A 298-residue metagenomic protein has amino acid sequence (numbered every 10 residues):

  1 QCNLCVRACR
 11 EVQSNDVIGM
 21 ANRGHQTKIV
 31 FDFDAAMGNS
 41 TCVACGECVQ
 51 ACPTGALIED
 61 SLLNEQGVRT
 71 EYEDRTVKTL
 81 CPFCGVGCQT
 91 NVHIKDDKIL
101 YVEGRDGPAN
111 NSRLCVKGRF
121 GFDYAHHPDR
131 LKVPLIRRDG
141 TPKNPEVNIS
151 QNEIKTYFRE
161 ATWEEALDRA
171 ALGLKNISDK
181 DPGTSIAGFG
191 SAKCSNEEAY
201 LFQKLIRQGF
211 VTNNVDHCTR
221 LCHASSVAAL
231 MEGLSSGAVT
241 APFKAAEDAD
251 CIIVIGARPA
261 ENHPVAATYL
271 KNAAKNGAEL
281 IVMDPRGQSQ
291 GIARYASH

Functional and structural regions predicted by a protein language model:
Q1-H298: N-terminal export/assembly segments and adjacent metallocofactor-ligating motifs of anaerobic energy-metabolism
